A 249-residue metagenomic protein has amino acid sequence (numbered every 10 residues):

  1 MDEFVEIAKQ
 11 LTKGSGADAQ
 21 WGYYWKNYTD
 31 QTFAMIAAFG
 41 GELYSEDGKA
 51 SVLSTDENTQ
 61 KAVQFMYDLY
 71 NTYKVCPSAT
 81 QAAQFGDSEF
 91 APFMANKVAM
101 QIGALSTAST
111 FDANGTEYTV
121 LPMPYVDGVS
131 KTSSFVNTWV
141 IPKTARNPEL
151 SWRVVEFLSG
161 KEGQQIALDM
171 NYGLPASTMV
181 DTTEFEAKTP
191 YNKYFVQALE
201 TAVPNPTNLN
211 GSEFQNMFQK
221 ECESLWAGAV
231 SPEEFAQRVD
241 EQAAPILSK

Functional and structural regions predicted by a protein language model:
V5-L11, K49-T80: Glycine-centered hinge/linker elements that transmit conformational signals in sensory and ligand-binding systems
V5-Q10, G86-Q101, K220, S224-A227: Short helices/loops that flank or line small-molecule/ion binding pockets
G14-G16, W21-G22, G41-V63, D112-A113 (+5 more regions): Short, solvent-exposed loop/beta-turn-alpha elements that line the ligand-binding surface or hinge of extracytoplasmic
G16, V155-A176: Periplasmic-binding protein-like
W25-G48, S133-I141, Y194-V196, E213-E223: Periplasmic solute-binding protein
Q31-A34, Q64-L150: Extracytoplasmic/periplasmic substrate-binding proteins
K61-F65, N137, R146-L158, I166-A167 (+1 more regions): Short amphipathic alpha-helical coupling segments at ligand-binding clamshell hinges and other catalytic/signaling
Y118, L168-S224: Long, aromatic- and glycine/proline-rich binding clefts that accommodate carbohydrate-like moieties
